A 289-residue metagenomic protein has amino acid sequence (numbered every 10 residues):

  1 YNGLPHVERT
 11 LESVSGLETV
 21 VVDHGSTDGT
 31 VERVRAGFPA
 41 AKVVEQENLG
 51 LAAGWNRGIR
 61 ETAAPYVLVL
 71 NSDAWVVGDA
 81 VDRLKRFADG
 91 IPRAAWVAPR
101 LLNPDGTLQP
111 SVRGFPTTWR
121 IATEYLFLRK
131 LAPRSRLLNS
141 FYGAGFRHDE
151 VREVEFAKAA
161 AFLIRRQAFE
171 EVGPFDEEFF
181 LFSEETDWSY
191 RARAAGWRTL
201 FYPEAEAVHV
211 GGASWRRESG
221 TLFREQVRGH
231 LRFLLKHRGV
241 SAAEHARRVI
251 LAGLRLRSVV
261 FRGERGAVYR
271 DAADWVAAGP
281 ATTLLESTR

Functional and structural regions predicted by a protein language model:
L4-P5, S13, D23-E32, V77: A conserved acidic beta->alpha catalytic loop
L17-G25, V44-E45: Short beta-strand/loop segment that forms part of the nucleotide-sugar
Q46-T62: Glycine-rich, basic loop-to-helix element that forms the pyrophosphate-binding segment of sugar-nucleotide handling
V67: Short aromatic/hydrophobic "clamp" motif used to bind/position activated sugar donors
V77-S111: Conserved donor NDP-sugar-binding/catalytic core segment of glycosyltransferases
P116-V154: Short, flexible, basic/aromatic active-site loop/helix in glycosyltransferases
R147-D149, E155-E206: A short, conserved alpha-helix in the catalytic core of glycosyltransferases
T221-L231, L235, V240-R289: Non-catalytic, C-terminal membrane-associated alpha-helical segments of glycosyltransferases
